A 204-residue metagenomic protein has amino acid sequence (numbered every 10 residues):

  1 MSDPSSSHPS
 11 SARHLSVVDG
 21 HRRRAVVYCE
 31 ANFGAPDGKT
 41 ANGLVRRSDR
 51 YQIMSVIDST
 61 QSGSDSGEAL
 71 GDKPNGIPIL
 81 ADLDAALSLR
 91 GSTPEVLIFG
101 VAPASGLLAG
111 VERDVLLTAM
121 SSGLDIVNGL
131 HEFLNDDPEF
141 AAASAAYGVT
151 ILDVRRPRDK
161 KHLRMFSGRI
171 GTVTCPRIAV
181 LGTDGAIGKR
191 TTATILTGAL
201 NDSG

Functional and structural regions predicted by a protein language model:
H8-Y51: N-terminal phosphate-binding or glycine-rich loops at protein starts, especially the Walker A/P-loop of NTPases
A35-P36, S62-G67, F133-D137: Short, charged/polar "capping" segments at the starts of alpha-helices and the immediately preceding loops
I53-T60, V127-L130: Short internal beta-strands
L70-R90, L107-E112: Glycine-rich, highly charged phosphate/nucleotide-binding loops
E95-A102, N128: Redox-cofactor binding/interface segments in oxidoreductases and associated redox assembly factors
V115-R177: Extreme N-terminal, non-catalytic leader segments that precede Walker-type/kinase nucleotide-binding cores
M165-G204: Walker A (P-loop) phosphate-binding motif
